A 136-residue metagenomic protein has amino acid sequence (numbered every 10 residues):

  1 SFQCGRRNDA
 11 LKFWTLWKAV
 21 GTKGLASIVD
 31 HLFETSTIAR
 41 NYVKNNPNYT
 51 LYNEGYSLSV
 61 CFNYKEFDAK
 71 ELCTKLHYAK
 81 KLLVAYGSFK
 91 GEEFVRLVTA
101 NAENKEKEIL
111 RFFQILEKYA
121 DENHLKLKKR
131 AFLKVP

Functional and structural regions predicted by a protein language model:
S1-R6, W17, G21-L133: Conserved C-terminal alpha-helix-loop-beta "cap" of PLP-dependent enzymes that closes/shapes the active-site mouth
A10: Catalytic pocket-lining loop regions of alpha/beta-barrel enzymes, especially the amidohydrolase/enolase/GH5 lineages
